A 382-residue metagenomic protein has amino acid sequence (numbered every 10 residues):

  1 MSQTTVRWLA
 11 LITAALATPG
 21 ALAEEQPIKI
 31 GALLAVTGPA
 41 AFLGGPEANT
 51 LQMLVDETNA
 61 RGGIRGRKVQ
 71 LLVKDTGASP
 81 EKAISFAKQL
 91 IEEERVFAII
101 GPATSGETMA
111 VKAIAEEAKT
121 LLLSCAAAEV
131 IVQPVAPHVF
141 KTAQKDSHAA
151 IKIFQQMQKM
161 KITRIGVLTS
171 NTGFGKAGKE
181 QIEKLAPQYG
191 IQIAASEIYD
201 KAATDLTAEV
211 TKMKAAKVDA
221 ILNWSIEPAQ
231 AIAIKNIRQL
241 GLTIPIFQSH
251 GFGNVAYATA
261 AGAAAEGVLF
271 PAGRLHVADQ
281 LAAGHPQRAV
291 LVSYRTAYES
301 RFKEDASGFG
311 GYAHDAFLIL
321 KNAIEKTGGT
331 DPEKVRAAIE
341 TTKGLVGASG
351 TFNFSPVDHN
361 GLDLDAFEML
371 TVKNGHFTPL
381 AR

Functional and structural regions predicted by a protein language model:
S2-T4, W8-I12, A23-R382: Extracytosolic ligand-binding ectodomains
T18-P19: N-terminal signal peptide c-region/cleavage motif recognized by signal peptidases
